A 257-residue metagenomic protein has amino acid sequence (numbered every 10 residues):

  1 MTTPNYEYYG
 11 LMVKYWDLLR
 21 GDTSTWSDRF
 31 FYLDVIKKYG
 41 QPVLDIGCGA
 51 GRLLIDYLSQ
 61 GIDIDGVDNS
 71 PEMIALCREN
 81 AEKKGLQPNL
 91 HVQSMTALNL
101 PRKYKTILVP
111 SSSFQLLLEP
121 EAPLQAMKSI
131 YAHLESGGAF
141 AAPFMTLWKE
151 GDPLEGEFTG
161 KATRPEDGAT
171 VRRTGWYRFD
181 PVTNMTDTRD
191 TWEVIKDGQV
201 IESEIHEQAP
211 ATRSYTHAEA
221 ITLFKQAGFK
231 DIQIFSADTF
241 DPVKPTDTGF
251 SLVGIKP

Functional and structural regions predicted by a protein language model:
M1-Q41, R52: Conserved class I S-adenosyl-L-methionine
G47-G49: Class I SAM-dependent methyltransferase "Motif I" SAM/SAH-binding loop
R52-A97: Class I SAM-dependent methyltransferase SAM/SAH-binding core
N99-T106: A short acidic, Gly/Pro-enriched loop at the edge of an enzyme's catalytic core that lines a small-molecule cofactor
P110-S112: Residues lining the SAM
L124-S136: A short glycine-rich, Lys/Arg-flanked "PGG" loop and its adjoining helix->strand segment in the class I
A141-E219: SAM-dependent methyltransferase
A211-P257: C-terminal lobe and adjacent flexible extensions of AdoMet/dcAdoMet transferase-like proteins
